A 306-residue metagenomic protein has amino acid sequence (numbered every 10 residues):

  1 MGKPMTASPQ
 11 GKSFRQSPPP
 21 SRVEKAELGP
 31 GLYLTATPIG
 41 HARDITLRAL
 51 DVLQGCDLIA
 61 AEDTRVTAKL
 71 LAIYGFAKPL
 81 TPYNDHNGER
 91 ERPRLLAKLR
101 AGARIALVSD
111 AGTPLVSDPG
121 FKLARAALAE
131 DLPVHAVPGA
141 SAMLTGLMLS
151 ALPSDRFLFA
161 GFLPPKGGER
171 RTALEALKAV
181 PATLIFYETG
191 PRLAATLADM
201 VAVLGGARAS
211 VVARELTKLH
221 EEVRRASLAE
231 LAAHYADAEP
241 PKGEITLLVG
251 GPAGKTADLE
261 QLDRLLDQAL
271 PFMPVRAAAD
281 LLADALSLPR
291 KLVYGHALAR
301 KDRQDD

Functional and structural regions predicted by a protein language model:
G2-D85: Glycine-rich, flexible N-terminal cofactor/catalytic loop recognition
G2-S17, S21, G29, R104 (+2 more regions): A contiguous loop/helix-start segment that scaffolds small-molecule binding in enzyme catalytic cores
G31-T35, G102-S109, F157, A182-F186 (+1 more regions): Generic beta-sheet signal
V52-I59, D131-H135, T183-L184: Short active-site oxyanion
A61, V134-G139, F186, V212: General beta-strand structural signal in soluble alpha/beta enzymes
P82-R90, L163-K166: Conserved helicase motor
L99-T145, P191-A195, A277: A glycine-rich beta-strand to alpha-helix segment that forms a phosphate/ribose-binding loop at ligand/cofactor sites
K122-V180: Class I SAM-dependent methyltransferase SAM-binding "motif I" and its flanking Rossmann-like core
